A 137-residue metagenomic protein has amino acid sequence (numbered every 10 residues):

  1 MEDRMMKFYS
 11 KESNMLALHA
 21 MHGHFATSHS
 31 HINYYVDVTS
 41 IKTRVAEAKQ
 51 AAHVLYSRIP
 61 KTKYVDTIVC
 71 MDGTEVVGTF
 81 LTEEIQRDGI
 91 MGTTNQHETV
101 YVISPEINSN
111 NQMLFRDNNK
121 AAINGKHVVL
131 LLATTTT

Functional and structural regions predicted by a protein language model:
M1-Y64, N124: Active-site-facing substrate-recognition patch
V36, I68, V129-L131: Generic hydrophobic secondary-structure signal
V38, M71-G73, P105: Fold-independent oxyanion-binding glycine-rich loops and adjacent beta-strand/coil segments at enzyme active sites
T62-T74: Short glycine-rich phosphate-binding loop at a beta-alpha junction
E75-T137: Short, glycine/charge-rich flexible loops or terminal/linker lids adjacent to PRPP-binding catalytic cores
